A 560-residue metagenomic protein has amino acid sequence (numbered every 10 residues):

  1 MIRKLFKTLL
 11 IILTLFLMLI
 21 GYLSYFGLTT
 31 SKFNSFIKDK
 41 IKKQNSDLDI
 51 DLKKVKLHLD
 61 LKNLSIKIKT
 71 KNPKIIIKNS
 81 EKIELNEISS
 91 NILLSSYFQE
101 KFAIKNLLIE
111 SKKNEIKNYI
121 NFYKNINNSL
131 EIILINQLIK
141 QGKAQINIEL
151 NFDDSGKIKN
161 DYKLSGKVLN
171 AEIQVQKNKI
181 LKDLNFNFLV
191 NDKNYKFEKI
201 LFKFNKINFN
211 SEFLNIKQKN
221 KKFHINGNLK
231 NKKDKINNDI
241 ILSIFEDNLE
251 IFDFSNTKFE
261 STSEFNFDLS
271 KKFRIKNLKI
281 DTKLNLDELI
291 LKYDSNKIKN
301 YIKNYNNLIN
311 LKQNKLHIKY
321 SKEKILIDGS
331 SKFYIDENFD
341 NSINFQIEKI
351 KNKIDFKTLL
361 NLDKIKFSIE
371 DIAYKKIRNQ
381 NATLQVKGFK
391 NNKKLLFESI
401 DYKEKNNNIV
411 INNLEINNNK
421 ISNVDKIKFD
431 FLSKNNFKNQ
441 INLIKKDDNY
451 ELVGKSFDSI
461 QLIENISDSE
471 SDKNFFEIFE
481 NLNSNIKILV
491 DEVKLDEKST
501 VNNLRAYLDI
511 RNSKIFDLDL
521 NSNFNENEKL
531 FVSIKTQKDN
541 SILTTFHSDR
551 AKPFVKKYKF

Functional and structural regions predicted by a protein language model:
I2-K7, T30-I66, I88-F560: Membrane-proximal interfacial segments on either side of biological membranes
R3-Y22, D192: Classical Sec-dependent N-terminal signal peptides that target proteins to the secretory pathway
F16-N34: Membrane-interface motif at the C-terminal end of an N-terminal transmembrane signal
L19-G21, I76, A171: A short, flexible beta-alpha/helix-coil linker loop
S65-I75: Extracellular/periplasmic ligand-binding regions of membrane signal-transduction receptors
P73-K82, Q174-Q176: Short, cysteine-centered beta-strand-loop-beta hairpins and adjacent loop/turn segments enriched in charged/polar
